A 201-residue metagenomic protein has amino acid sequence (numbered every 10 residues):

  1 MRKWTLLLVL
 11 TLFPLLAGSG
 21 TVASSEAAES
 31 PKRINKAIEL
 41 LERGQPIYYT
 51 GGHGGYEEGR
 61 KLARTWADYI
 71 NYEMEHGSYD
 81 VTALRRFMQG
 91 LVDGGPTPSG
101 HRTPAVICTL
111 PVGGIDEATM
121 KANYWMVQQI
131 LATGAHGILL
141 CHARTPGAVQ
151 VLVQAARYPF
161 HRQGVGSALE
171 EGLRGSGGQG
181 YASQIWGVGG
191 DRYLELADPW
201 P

Functional and structural regions predicted by a protein language model:
M1-W4: Positively charged n-region of N-terminal signal peptides that target proteins for export
L7-S19: Bacterial N-terminal signal peptides
S24-P201: Expand to "…catalyze enediolate/carbanion chemistry for C-C bond making/breaking, isomerization, decarboxylation
